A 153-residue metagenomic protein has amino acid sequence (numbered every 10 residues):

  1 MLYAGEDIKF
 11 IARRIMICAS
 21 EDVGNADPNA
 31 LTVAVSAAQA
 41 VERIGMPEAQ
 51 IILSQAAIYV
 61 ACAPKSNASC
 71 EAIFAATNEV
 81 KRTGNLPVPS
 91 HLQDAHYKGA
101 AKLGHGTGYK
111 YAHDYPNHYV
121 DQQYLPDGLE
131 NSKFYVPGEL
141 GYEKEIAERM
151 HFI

Functional and structural regions predicted by a protein language model:
M1-H113, N117-Y119, L125-I153: Terminal-proximal interaction/regulatory segments of ATP-powered molecular machines
